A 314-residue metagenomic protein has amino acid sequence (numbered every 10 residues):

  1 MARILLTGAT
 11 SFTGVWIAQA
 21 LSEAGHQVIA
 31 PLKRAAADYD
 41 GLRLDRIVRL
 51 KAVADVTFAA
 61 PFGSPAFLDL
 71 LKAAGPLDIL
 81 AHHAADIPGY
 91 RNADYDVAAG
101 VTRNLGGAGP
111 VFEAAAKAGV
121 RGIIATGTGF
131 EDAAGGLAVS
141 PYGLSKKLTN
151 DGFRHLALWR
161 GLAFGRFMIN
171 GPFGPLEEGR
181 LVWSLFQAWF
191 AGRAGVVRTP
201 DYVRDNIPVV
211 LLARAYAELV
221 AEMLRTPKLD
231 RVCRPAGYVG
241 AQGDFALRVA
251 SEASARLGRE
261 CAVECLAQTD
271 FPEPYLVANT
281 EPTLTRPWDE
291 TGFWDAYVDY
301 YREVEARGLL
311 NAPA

Functional and structural regions predicted by a protein language model:
I4-A24: N-terminal Rossmann NAD(P)H-binding glycine-rich loop of SDR-like oxidoreductase domains
T7, I169-L176, V196-I207, L229-A241 (+1 more regions): Glycine-rich Rossmann NAD(P)(H)-binding loop
K33-A52: Glycine-rich phosphate-binding loop and adjoining beta1-alpha1-beta2 segment of Rossmann-like nucleotide-binding folds
V53-R103: NAD(P)H-binding glycine-rich loop region in Rossmannoid oxidoreductase-like domains and their noncatalytic homologs
L80-H82, T102, G106-G143: Conserved Rossmann-fold NAD(P)-dependent oxidoreductase catalytic core, especially the SDR/UDP-sugar
P141-G143, K147, D151-R204, V209-E218 (+1 more regions): NAD(P)-dependent short-chain dehydrogenase/reductase
L185, A215, E222-F271: Mid/C-terminal beta-alpha module of Rossmann-like enzyme folds, strongest in SDR-family dehydrogenases/epimerases
G243, C265-L310: Conserved C-terminal active-site "lid" loop/helix of NAD(P)H-dependent oxidoreductases that clamps the redox cofactor
